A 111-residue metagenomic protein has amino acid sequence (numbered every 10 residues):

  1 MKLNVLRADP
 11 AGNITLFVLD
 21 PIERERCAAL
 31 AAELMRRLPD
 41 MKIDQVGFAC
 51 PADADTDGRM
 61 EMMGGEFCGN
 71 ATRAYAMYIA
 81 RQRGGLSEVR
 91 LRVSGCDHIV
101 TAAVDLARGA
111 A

Functional and structural regions predicted by a protein language model:
M1-A111: A glycine-rich beta-to-alpha transition motif near the start of alpha/beta enzyme domains, typified by
